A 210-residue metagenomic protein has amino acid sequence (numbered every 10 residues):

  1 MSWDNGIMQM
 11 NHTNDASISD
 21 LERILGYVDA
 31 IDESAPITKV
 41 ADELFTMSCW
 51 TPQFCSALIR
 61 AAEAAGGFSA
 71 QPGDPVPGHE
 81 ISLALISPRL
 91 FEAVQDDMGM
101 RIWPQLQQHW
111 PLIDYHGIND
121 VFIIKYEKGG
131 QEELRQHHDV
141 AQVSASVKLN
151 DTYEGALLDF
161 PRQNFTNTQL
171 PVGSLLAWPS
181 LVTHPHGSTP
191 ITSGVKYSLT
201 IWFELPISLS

Functional and structural regions predicted by a protein language model:
M1, I7-M10, I37-K39, M47 (+1 more regions): Hydrophobic transmembrane signal anchors and adjacent membrane-proximal interface regions, especially in viral
M1-Y27: Intrinsically disordered, low-complexity, charge-biased terminal/linker regions in eukaryotic proteins
M8, I24, E33-P36, I124 (+2 more regions): A generic signature of intrinsically disordered, low-complexity regions enriched in glycine/proline and charged/polar
A16, W50-Q53, L170: Short coil/turn linker and secondary-structure boundary residues
L21-Y115: Non-heme Fe(II)/2-oxoglutarate
M100-S210: Catalytic core of non-heme Fe(II) oxygenases with the double-stranded beta-helix
